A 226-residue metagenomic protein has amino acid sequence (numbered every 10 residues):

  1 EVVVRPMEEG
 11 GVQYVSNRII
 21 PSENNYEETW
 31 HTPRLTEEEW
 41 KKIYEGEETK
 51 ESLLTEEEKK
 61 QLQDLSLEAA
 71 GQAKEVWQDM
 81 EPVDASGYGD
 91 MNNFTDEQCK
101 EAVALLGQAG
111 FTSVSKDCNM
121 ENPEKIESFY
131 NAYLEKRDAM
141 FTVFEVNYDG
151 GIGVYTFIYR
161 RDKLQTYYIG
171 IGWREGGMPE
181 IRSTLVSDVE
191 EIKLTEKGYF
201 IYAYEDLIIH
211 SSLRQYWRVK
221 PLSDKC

Functional and structural regions predicted by a protein language model:
E1-C226: Mature, Sec-exported extracytoplasmic domains of Gram-positive
